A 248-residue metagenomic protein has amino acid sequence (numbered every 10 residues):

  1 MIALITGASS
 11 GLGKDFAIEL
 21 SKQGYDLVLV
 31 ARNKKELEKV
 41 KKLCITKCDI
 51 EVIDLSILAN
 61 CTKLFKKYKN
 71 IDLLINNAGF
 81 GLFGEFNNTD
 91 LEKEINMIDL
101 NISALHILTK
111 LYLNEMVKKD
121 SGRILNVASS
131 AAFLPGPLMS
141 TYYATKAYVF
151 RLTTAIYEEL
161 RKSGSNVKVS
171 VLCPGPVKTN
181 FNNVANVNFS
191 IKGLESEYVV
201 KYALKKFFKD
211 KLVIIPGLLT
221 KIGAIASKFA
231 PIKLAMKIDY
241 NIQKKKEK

Functional and structural regions predicted by a protein language model:
S9-S10: Conserved glycine-rich cofactor-binding loop
Q23-K39: Conserved glycine-rich Rossmann-like NAD(P)H-binding loop of the short-chain dehydrogenase/reductase
N77-L82: Conserved NAD(P)H cofactor-binding loop of Rossmann-fold oxidoreductase domains
E85-F86, K93-I98: Substrate-binding pocket helix/loop in short-chain dehydrogenase/reductase
T109, T145: Active-site helix of classical SDR
S129: Residue(s) in the substrate-gating loop at a strand-loop-helix junction that position the organic substrate next
V171, N188-A224: C-terminal helical subdomain
